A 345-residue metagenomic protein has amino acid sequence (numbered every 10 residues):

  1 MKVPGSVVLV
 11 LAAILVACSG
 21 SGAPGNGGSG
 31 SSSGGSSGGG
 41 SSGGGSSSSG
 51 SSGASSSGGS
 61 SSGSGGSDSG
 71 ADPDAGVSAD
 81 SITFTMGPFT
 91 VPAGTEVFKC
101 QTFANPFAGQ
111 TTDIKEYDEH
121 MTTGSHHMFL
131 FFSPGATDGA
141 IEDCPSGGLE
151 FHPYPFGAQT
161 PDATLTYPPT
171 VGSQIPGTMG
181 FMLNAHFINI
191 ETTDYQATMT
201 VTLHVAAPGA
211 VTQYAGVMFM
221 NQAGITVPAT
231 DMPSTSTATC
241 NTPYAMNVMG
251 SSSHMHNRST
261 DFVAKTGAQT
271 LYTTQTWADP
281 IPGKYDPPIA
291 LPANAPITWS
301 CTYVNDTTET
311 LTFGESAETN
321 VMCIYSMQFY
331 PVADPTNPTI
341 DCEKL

Functional and structural regions predicted by a protein language model:
M1-V3: N-terminal secretory signal peptides that target proteins for export/translocation
S6, A12-S78: Ser/Thr-rich, Pro/Gly/Ala-heavy low-complexity intrinsically disordered linkers and tails of secreted extracellular
S6-V8, A158-Q159: Hydrophobic alpha-helical segments and their boundary regions
D74-L345: Beta-strand-centric surfaces of beta-sandwich/beta-rich domains
